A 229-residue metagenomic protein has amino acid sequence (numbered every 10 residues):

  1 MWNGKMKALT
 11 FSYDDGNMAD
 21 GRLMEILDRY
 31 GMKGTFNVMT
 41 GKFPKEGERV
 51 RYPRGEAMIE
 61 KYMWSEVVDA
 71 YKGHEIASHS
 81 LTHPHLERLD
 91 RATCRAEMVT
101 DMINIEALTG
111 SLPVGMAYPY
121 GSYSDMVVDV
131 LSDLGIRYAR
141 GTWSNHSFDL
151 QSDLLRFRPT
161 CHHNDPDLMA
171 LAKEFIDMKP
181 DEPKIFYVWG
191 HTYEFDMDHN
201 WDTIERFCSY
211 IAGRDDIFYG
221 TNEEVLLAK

Functional and structural regions predicted by a protein language model:
M1-A19: Boundary/entry segment of secreted carbohydrate-active catalytic domains
M1-W2, R29-G31, T35, K45 (+5 more regions): C-terminal domain-boundary segment and adjacent tail
T10-F11, E75, I217: Hydrophobic "anchor" residues on beta-strands that sit immediately upstream of conserved functional sites
Y13-G16, S80, T192, N222: Active-site metal-binding loops of divalent metal-dependent hydrolases
N17, N164-M178: A Trp-anchored, charged/polar loop motif used as the substrate-binding/catalytic surface of acyl/ester-handling
R22-I26, M126-V130, T203, F207: A short acidic, amphipathic alpha-helical/loop segment
Y30-D129, D133, R137, S144-F157 (+2 more regions): Metal-dependent polysaccharide deacetylase catalytic core of the NodB/CE4 family, i.e., the active-site-bearing domain
R91-A96, P166-M169, D198-W201, E205: Non-membrane alpha-helical structural segments and their capping/turn regions in soluble enzymes
